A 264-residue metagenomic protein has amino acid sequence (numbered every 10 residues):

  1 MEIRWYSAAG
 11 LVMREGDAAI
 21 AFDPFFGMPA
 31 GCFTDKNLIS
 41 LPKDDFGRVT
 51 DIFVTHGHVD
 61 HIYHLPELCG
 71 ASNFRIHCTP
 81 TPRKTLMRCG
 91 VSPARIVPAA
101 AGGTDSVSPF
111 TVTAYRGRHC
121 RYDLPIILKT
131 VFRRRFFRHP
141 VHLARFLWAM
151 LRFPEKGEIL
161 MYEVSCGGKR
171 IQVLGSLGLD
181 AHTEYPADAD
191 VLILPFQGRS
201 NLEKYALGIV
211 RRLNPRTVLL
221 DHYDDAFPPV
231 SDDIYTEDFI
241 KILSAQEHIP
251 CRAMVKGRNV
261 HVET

Functional and structural regions predicted by a protein language model:
E2-W5, I20-D23, T111-G117, R170-S176 (+1 more regions): Active-site-proximal beta-strand elements of phosphoester/diester hydrolases
G10-E15, L160-V164: Short beta-strand scaffold segments in enzyme catalytic cores
E15-V54, H58, Y63-G70, R121-R135 (+2 more regions): Pre-active-site segment of Zn-dependent metallo-hydrolases
A21-P24, V49-H58, H77-P80, Q172-S176 (+3 more regions): Active-site neighborhood of phospho(di)ester-bond hydrolases with catalytic His/Asp-centered motifs
P29, H58-Y63, R83-T85, G103-D105 (+4 more regions): Active-site environment of divalent metal-dependent phosphoester hydrolases
R75, M87-T104, P186, A206-L207 (+1 more regions): Binuclear metal-ion centers of metallo-dependent hydrolases, dominated by the metallo-beta-lactamase
P80-L160, C166-G167, S244-E263: Metallo-beta-lactamase
L147-R211: Active-site-proximal loop/helix segments of hydrolase catalytic cores
